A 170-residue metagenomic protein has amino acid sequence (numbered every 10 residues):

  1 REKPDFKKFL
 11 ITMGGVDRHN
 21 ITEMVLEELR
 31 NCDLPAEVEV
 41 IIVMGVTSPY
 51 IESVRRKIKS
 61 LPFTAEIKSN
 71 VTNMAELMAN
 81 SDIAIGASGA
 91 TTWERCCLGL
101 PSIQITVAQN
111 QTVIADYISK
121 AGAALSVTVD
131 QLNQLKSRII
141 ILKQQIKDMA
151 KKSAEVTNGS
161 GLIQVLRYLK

Functional and structural regions predicted by a protein language model:
R1-K170: Nucleotide-activated sugar donor-binding and catalytic core shared by glycosyltransferases and related lipid-linked
